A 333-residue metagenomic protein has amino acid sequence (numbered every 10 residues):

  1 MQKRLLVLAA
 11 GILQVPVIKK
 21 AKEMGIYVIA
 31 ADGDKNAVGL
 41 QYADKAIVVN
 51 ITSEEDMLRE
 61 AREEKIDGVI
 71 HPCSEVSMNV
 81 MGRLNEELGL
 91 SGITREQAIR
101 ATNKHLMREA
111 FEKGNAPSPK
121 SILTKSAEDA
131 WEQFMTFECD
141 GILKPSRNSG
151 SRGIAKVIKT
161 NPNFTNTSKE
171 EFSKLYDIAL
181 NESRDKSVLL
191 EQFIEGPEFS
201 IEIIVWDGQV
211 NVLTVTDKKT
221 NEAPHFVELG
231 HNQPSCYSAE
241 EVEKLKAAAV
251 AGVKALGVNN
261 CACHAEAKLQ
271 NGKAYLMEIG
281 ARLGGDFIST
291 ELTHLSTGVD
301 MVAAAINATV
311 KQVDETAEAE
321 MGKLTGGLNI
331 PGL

Functional and structural regions predicted by a protein language model:
M1-Q97, T102, E128, I306: ATP-binding N-terminal substructure of ATP-dependent carboxylate-amine bond-forming enzymes
I18, G39, G230, E240 (+2 more regions): C-terminal active-site "lid" helix and adjoining low-complexity regulatory extension at the edge of ATP-using catalytic
E86-I158: A conserved helix-loop-beta module that forms one wall/lid of the active-site cleft in ATP-utilizing catalytic domains
P119-S121, D140-I178, S187-V188, E195-E202 (+2 more regions): Glycine-rich phosphate-binding loop of ATP-grasp-fold ATP-dependent ligases
I178-S187, Q192-S235, E243-H264, K268-L276 (+1 more regions): Phosphate-binding core of ATP-grasp and ATP-grasp-like enzymes
V253, A303-V310, D314: Short amphipathic alpha-helical signal-transduction/dimerization elements
V310-L333: Long amphipathic alpha-helical segments used for membrane anchoring, targeting, substrate engagement, or oligomerization
